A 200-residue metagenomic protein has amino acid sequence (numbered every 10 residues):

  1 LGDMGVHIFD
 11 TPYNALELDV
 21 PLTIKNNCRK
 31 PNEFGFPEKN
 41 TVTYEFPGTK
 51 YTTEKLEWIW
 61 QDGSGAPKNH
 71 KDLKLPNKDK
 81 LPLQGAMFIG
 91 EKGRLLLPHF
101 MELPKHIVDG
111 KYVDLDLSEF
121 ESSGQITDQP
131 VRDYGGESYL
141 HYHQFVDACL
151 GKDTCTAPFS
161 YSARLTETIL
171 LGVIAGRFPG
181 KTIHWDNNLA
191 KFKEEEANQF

Functional and structural regions predicted by a protein language model:
G2-K105, D109-S160, T166-F200: Contiguous beta-strand/loop segments that form the cofactor/metal-binding neighborhood of enzyme cores
